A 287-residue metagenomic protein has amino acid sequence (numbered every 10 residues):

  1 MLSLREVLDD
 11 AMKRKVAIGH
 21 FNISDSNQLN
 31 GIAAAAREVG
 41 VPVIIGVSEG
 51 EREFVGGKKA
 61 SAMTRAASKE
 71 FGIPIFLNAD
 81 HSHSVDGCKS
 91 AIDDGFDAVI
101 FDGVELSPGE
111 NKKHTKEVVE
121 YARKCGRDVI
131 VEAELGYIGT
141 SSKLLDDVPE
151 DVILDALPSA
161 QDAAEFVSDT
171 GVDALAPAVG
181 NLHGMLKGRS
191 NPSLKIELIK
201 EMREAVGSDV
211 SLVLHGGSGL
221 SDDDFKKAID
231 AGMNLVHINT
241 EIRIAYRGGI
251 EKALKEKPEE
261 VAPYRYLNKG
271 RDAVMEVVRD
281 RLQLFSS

Functional and structural regions predicted by a protein language model:
M1: Active-site-facing substrate-recognition patch
L4-R14, S26-E51, K58-P74, H81-D209 (+3 more regions): Alpha/beta enzyme core
V16-S24, E51-R52, R265, K269: A short N-terminal beta->alpha junction/helix N-cap motif
G19-S24, L77-S82, D209-L220, I238: Histidine-centered catalytic micro-motifs
L220-S287: C-terminal alpha-helical cap/extension of soluble enzyme domains
